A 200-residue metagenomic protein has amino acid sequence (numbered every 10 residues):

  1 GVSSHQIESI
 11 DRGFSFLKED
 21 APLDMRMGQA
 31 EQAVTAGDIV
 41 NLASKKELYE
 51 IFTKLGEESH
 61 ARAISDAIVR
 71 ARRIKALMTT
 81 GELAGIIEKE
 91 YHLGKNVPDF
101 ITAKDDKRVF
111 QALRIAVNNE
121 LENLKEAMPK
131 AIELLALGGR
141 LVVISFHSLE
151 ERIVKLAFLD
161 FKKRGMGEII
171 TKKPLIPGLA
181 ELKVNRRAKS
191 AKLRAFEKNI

Functional and structural regions predicted by a protein language model:
G1-I200: S-adenosyl-L-methionine-dependent methyltransferase catalytic core, i.e., the SAM/SAH-binding region
